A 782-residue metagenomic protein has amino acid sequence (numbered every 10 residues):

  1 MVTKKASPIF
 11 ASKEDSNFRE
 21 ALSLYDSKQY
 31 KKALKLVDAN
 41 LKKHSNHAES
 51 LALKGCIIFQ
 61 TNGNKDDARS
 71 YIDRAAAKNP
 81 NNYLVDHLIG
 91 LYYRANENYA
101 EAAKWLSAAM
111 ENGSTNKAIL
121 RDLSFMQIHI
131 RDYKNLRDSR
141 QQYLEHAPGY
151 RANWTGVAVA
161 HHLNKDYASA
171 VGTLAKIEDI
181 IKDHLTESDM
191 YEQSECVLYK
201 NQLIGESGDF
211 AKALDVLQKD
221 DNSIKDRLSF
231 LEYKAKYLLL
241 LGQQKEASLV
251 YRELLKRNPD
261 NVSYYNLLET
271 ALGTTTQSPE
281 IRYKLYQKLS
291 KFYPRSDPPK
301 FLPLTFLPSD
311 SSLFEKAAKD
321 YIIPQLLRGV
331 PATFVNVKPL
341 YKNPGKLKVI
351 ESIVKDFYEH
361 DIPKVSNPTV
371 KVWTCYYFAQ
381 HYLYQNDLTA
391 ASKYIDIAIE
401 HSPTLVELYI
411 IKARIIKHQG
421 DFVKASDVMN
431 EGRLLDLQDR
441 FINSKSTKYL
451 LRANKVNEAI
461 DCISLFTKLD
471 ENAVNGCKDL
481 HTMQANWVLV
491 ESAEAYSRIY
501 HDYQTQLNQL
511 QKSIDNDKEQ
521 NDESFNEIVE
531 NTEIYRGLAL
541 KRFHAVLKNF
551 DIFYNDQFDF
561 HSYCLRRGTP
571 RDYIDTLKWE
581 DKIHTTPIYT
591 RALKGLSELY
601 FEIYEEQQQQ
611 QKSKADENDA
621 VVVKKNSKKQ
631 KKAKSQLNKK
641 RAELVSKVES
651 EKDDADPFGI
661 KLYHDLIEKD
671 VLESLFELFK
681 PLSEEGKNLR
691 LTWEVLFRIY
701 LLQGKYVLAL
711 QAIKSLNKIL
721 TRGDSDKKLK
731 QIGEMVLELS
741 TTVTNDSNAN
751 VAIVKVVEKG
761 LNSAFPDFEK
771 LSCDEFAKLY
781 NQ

Functional and structural regions predicted by a protein language model:
M1-Q782: Non-TPR docking regions that flank or precede TPR/alpha-solenoid scaffolds in eukaryotic proteins
